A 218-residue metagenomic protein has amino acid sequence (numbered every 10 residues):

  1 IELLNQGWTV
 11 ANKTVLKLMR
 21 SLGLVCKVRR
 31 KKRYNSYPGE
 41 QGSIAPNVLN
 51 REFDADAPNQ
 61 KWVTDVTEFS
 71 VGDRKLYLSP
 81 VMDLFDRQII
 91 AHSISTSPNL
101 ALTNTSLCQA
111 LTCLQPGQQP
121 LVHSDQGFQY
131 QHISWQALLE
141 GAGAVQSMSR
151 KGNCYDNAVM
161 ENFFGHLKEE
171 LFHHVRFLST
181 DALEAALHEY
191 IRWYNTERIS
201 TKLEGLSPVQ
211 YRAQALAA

Functional and structural regions predicted by a protein language model:
I1-A218: Charged DNA-binding/catalytic regions of mobile-element recombinases
